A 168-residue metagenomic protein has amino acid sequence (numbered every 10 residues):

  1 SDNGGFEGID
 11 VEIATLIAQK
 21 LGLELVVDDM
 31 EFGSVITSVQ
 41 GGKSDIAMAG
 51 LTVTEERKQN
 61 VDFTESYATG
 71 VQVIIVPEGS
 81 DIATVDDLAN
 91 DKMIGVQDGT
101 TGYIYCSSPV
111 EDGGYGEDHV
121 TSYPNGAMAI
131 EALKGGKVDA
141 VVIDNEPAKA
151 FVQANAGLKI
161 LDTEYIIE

Functional and structural regions predicted by a protein language model:
S1-G50: Extracytoplasmic small-molecule ligand-binding "clamshell" domains of the periplasmic binding protein/Venus flytrap
D2-N3, A14-L23, G102-S122, Q153-A156: Ligand-binding cleft/hinge of the Venus flytrap
G5-D10, K58-A68, I160-T163: A structural signal for short loop-to-beta-strand junctions that line the ligand-binding cleft of periplasmic/secreted
F6, D91-G99, Y123: Short beta-strand->loop
V11, V26-S38, D81-I82, V120-G135 (+1 more regions): Short helix-initiation/N-cap motifs at beta->coil->alpha
G22-E24, Q40-A49, K92-M93, N125 (+2 more regions): Alpha-to-beta junction loops
A68-V76, K149, Q153-E168: Periplasmic-binding protein-like
V76-M93: Flexible hinge/capping segments at coil-to-helix
